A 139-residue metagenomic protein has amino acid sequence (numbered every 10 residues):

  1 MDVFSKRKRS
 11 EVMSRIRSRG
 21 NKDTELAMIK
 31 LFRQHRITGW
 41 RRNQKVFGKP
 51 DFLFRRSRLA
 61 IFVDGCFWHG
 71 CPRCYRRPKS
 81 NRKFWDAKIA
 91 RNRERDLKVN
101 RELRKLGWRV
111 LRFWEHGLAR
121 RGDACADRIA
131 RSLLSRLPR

Functional and structural regions predicted by a protein language model:
M1-R112, H116-R139: Nucleic-acid endo/exonuclease domains
